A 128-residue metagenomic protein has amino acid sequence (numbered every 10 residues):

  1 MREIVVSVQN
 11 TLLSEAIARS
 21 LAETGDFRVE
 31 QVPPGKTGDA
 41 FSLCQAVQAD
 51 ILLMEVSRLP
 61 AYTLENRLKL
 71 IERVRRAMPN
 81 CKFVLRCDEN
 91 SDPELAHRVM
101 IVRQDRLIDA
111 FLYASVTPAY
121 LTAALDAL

Functional and structural regions predicted by a protein language model:
M1-A18, T117-L128: Non-catalytic signal-transmission and effector/linker regions of two-component phosphorelay proteins
T11-V32: Two-component/phosphorelay signaling modules centered on CheY-like receiver
I17-L21, K69-L70, L95-Q104: Short, aromatic/basic amphipathic alpha-helical patches
D26-Q48: A short, well-structured beta->alpha microelement
P33, C87-L128: Output/docking surface of receiver
A40, I51-V74, C87-N90, L95-R98: Conserved phosphotransfer microenvironments
L52, F83, A110-F111: Two-component signal transduction core modules
R76-K82: His-Asp phosphorelay/catalytic-motif detector in bacterial-type signaling
